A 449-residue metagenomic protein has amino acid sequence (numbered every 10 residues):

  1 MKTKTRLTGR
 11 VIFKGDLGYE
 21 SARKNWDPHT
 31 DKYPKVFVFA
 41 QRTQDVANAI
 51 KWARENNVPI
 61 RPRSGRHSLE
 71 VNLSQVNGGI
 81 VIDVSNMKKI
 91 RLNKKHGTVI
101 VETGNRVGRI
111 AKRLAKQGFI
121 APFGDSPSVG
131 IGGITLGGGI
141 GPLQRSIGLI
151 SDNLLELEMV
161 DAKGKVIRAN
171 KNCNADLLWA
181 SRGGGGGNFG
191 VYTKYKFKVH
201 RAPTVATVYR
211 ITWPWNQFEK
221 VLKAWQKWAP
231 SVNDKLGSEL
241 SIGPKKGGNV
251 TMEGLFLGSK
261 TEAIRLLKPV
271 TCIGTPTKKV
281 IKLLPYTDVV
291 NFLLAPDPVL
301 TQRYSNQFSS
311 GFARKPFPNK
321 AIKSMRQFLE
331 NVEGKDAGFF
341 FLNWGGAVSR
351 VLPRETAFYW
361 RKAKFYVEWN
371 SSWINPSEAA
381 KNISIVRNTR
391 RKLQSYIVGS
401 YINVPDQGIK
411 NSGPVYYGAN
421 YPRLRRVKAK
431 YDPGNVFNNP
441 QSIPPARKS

Functional and structural regions predicted by a protein language model:
M1-S449: Soluble FAD-dependent oxygen oxidases
